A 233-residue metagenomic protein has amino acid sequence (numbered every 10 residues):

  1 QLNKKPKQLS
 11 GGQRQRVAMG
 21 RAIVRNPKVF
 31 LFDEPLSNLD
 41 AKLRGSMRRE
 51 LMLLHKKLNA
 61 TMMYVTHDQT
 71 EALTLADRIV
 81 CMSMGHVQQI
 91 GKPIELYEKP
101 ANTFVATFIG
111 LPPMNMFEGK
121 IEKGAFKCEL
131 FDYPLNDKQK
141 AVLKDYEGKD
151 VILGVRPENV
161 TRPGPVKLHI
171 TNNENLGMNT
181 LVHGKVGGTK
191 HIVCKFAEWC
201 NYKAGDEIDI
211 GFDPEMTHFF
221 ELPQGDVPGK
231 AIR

Functional and structural regions predicted by a protein language model:
Q1-F104: ABC ATPase nucleotide-binding domains
G11-G12, G20, G85, G91 (+5 more regions): Glycine-centered flexibility sites
F30-F32, F104, F108, N172-N175 (+1 more regions): Aromatic-residue hotspot detector
R78, L96, L111, N173-L176: Beta-strand-rich soluble domains of envelope-associated proteins, predominantly from Gram-negative bacteria
K99-I121, D213: C-terminal boundary and immediately downstream tail of ABC-type ATPase nucleotide-binding domains
M114, K123-R233: Non-catalytic connector elements of ABC transporters
